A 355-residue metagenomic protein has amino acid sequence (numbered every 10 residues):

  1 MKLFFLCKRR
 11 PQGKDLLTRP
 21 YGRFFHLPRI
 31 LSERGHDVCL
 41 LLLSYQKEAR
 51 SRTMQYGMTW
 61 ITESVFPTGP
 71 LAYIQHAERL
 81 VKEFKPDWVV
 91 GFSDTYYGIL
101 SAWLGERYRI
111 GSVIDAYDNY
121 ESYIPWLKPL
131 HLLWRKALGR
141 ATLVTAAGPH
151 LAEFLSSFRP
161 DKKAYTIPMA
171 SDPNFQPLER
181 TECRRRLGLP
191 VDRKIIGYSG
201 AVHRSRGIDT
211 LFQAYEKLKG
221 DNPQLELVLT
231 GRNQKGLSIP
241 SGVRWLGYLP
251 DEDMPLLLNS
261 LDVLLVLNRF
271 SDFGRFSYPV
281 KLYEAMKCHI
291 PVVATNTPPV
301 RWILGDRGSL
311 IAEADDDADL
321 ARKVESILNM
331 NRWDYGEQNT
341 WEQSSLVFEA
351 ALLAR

Functional and structural regions predicted by a protein language model:
M1-E48, G139, E216-G220: N-terminal subdomain of nucleotide-sugar transferases
K14-T18, R206, P250-L257, D262 (+2 more regions): Nucleotide-sugar-dependent
H26-R29, E78-R79, I99, W103-R107 (+2 more regions): Membrane-proximal helix-turn-helix segments that form the acceptor-binding/catalytic region of lipid-linked
K47, V89-Y108, I208, F212 (+1 more regions): An aromatic- and histidine-rich active-site surface loop
E121, R135, G139-L178: Donor nucleotide-sugar binding/catalytic pocket of nucleotide-sugar-dependent glycosyltransferases
P168, D315, N329-R355: A charged, aromatic-enriched C-terminal amphipathic alpha-helix characteristic of glycosyltransferases across folds
G231-S260: Nucleotide-activated donor-binding/catalytic signature segment of Leloir-type glycosyltransferases, i.e., the conserved
D306-D317, S326-N329: Conserved acidic donor-binding segment of nucleotide-sugar-dependent glycosyltransferases
